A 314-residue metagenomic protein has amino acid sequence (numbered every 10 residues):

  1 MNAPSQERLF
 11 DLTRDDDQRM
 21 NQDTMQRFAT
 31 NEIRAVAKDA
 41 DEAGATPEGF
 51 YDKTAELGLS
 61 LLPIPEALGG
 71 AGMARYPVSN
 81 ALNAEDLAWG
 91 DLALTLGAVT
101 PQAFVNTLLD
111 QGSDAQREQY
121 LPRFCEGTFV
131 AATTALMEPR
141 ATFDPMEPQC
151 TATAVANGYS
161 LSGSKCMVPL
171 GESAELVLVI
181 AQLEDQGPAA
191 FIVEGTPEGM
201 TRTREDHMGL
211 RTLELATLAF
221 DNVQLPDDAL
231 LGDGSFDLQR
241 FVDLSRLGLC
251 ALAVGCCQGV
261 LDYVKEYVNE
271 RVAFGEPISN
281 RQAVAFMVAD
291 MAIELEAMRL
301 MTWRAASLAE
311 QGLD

Functional and structural regions predicted by a protein language model:
M1-D17: Intrinsic disorder at enzyme termini
F10-R14, N21, R202-A297: Glycine-rich beta->alpha junctions and the first turn(s) of the following alpha-helix
R34-A45, K265, N269-P277, A292-D314: C-terminal helix-coil-helix/basic helical segment that borders enzyme active sites and/or dimer interfaces and provides
E56-F129, P169-L176, A309: Internal helix-loop-helix
M73-N83, D144-E147, A219, Q224-L225: Structural signature of FAD isoalloxazine-binding scaffolds in flavoprotein oxidoreductases
G127-M137: A short, Trp-centered hydrophobic/proline-enriched beta-strand micro-motif
C150-T153: A structural signal for short hydrophobic beta-strand segments in well-ordered beta-sheet cores
S162-T203: A short core secondary-structure module
